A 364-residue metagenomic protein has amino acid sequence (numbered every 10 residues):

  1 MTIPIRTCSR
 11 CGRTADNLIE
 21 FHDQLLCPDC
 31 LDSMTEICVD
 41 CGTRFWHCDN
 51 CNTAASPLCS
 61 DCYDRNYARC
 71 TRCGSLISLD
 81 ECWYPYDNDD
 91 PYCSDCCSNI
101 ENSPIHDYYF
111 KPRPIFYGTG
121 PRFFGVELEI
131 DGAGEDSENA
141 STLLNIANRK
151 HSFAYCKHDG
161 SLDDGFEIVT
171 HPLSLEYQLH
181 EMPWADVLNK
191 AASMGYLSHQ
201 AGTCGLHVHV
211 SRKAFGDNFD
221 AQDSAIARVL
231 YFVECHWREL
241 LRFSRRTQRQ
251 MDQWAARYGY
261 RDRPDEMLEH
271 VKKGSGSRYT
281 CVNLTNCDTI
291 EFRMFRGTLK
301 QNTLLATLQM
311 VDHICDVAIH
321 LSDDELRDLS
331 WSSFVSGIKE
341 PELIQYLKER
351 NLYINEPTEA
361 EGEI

Functional and structural regions predicted by a protein language model:
I5, Q24, T35-C38, S56 (+2 more regions): Residues immediately within or flanking Cys/His clusters that coordinate Zn2+ in small zinc-binding modules
C8-C11, C27, C38-C41, C59 (+2 more regions): Short cysteine-rich clusters marking metal-coordination/redox-active sites
D16, L26-C30, W46-C48, S56-D64 (+2 more regions): Zinc-coordinating Cys/His ligand positions in small cysteine/histidine-rich zinc-finger domains
N17-L18, E36, H47-C48, A68 (+2 more regions): Short, non-ligating residues that shape and space the ligands of small metal-coordination modules and catalytic
T71, S75, W83-P85, D89-G195: Terminal catalytic/cofactor-binding subdomain
G125, D223-T298: Aromatic/basic-lined ligand-recognition segments that form π-stacking hydrophobic pockets flanked by Lys/Arg to engage
G165-E167, H199-G216, T289-R293: Histidine-centered divalent-metal-coordination microenvironment in nucleic-acid enzymes
Y177-L188, A214-S244, K300-C315, L352-A360 (+1 more regions): Helical (often loop-to-helix) elements that flank the catalytic cores of nucleotide-handling enzymes
